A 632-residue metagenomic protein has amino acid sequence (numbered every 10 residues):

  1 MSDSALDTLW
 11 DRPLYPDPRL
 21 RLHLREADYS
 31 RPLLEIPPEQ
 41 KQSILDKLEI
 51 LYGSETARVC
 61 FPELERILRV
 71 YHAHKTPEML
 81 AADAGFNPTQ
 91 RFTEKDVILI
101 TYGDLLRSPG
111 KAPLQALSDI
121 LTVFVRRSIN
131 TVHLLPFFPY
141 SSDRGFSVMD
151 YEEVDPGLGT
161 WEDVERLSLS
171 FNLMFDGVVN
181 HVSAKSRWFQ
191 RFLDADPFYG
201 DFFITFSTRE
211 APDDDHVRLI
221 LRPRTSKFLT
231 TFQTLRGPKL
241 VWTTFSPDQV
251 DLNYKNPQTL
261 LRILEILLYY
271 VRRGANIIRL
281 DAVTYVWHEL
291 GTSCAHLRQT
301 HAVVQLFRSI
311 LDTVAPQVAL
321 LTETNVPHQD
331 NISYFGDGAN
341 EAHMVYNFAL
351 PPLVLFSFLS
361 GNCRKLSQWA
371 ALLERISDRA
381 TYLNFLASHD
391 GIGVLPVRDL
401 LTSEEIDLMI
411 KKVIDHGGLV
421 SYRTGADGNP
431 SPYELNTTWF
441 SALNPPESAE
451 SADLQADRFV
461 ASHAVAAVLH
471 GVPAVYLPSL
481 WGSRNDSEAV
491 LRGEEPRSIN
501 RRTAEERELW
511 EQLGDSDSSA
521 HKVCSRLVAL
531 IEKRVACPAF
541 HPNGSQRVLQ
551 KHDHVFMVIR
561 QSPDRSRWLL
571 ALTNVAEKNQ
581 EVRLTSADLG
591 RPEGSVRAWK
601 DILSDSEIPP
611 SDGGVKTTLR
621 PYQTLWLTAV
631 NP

Functional and structural regions predicted by a protein language model:
S2-P632: Active-site and adjacent substrate-binding regions of carbohydrate-active enzymes
